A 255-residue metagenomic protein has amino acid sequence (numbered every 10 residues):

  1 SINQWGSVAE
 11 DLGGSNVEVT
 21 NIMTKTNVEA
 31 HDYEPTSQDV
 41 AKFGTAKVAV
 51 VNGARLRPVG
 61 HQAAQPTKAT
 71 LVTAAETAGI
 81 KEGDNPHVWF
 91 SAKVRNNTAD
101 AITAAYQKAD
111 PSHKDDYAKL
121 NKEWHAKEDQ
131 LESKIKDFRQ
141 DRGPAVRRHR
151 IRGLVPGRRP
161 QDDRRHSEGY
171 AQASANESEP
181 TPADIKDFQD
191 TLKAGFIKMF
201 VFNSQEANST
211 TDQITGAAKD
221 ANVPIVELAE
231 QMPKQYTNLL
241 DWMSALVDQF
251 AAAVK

Functional and structural regions predicted by a protein language model:
S1-K255: Extracytoplasmic metal-acquisition and chelation regions
